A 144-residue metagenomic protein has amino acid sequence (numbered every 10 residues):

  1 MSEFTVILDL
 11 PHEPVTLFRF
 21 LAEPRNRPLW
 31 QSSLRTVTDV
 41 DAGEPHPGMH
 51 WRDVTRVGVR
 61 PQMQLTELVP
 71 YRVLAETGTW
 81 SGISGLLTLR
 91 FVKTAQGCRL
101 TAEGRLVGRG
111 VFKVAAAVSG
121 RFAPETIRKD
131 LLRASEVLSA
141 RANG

Functional and structural regions predicted by a protein language model:
M1-G43, G144: Hydrophobic ligand-binding cavity/cleft-lining segments
T5-I7, R60-Q62, L86-T88, E103: Well-ordered beta-strand positions in beta-sheet-rich domains
P11-V15, A42, T66-Y71, R90-R99: A short, structured loop/turn motif at beta-sheet edges
H12, L29, R60, T126-K129: Generic recognition of short, well-ordered alpha-helical interface segments
P28, T38-L86, L132-G144: Glycine-rich portal/gate segments that line the openings of hydrophobic small-molecule binding cavities
S33, P61, Q96: Residue-level signal for beta-strand positions within conserved beta-sheet cores that form or flank
T79-K129, A134-E136: Beta-strand/loop substructures that line and gate deep hydrophobic ligand-binding cavities in soluble
